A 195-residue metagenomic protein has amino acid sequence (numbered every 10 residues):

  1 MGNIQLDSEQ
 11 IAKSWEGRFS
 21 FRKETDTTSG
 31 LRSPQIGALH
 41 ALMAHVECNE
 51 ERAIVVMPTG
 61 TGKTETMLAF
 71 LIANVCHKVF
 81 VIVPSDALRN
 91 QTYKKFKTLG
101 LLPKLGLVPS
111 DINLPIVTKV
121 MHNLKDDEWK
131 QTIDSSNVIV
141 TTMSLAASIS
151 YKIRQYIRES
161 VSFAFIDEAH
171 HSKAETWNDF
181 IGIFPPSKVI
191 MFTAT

Functional and structural regions predicted by a protein language model:
I4-V56: Conserved pre-motif I regulatory segment
C48-F70: Walker A/P-loop
C48-I54, C76-K78, N137: Pre-Walker A (Motif I) flank of P-loop NTPase domains
G60, P84, A194-T195: Conserved H-loop
T66-L107, T176: Conserved Walker A/P-loop ATP-binding site and its immediately adjacent core in helicase/helicase-like ATPase domains
P103-S148: Inter-Walker segment of RecA-like/P-loop motor cores
S136, M143-A147, R154-M191, T195: SF2 helicase catalytic motif II
